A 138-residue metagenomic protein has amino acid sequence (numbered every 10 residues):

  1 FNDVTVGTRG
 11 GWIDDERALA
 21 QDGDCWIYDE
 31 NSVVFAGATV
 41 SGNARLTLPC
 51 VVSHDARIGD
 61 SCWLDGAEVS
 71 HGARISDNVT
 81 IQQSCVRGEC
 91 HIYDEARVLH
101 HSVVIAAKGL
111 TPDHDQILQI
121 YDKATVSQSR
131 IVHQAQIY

Functional and structural regions predicted by a protein language model:
F1-D22: Functional cleft and adjacent loop/helix regions within the main domain that mediate ligand binding or catalysis
A18-Y28, S32-Y138: Structural signal for interior beta-strand "rungs" in well-ordered beta-sheet cores of soluble enzyme domains
